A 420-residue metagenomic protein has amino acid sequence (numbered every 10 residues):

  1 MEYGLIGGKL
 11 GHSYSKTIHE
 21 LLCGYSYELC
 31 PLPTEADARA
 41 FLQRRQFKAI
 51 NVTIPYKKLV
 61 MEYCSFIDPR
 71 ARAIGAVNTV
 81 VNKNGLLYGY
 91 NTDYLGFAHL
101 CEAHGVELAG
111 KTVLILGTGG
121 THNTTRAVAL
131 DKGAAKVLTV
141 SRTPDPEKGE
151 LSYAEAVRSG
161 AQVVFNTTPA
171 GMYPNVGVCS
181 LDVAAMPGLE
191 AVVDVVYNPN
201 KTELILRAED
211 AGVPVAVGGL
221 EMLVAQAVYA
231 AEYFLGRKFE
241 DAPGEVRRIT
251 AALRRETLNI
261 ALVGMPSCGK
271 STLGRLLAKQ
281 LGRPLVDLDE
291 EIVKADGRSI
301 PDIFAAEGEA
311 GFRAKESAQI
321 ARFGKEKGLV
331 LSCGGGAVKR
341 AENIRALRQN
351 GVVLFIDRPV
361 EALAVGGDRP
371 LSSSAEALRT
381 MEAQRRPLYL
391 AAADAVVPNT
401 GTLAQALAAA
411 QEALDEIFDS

Functional and structural regions predicted by a protein language model:
E2-H104, P199-K201, I205-R207, A211-V217 (+1 more regions): Phosphate/diphosphate ligand-binding glycine-rich loop within oxidoreductases
G7, G89-Y94, C101-E102, V106 (+3 more regions): Glycine-rich adenosine-cofactor-binding loop
P31, V195-L258, N399: Adenosine-phosphate binding glycine-rich loop
K132-G149, D289-E291, A295-D296: NAD(P)-binding Rossmann-fold cofactor-contacting core
K148-A216, A337-N343: Rossmann-like adenosine-cofactor binding region
G244-R255, L276, Q280, V352 (+1 more regions): NTP-dependent small-molecule kinase module
E290-R345: ATP-dependent small-molecule kinase phosphotransfer cores that center on conserved nucleotide phosphate-binding segments
Q349-L388, A395: A glycine- and Lys/Arg-enriched "phosphate-lid" helix/loop adjacent to the NTP-binding pocket of small-molecule kinases
